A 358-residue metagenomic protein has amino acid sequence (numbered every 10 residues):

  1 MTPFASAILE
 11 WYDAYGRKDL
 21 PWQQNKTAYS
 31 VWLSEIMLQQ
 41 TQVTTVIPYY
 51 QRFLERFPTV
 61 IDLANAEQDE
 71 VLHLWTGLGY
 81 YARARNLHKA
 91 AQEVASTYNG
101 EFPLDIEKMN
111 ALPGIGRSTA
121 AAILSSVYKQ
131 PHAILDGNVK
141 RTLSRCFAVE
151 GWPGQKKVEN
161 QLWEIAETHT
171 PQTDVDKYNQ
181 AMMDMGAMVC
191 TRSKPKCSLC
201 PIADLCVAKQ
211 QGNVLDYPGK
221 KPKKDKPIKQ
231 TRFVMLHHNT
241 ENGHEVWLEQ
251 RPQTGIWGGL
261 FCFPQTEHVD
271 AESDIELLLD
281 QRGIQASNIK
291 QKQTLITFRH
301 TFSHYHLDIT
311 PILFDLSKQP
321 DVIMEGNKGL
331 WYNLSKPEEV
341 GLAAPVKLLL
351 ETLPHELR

Functional and structural regions predicted by a protein language model:
M1-K18, Q23-Q24, A187-R358: Intrinsically disordered, low-complexity, charged terminal extensions of DNA damage-control enzymes
F4-S198, I202-Q211, L215, I228: Catalytic cores of DNA base-excision repair glycosylases
